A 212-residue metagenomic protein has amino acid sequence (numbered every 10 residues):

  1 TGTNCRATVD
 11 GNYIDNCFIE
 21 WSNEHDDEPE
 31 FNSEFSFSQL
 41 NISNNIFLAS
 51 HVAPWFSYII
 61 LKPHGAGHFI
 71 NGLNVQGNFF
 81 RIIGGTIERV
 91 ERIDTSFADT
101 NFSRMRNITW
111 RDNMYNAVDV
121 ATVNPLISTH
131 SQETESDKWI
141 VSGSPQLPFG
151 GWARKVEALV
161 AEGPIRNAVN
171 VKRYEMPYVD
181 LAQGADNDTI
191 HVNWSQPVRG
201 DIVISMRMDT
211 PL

Functional and structural regions predicted by a protein language model:
T1-P211: Extracellular parallel beta-helix/beta-solenoid repeat domains
